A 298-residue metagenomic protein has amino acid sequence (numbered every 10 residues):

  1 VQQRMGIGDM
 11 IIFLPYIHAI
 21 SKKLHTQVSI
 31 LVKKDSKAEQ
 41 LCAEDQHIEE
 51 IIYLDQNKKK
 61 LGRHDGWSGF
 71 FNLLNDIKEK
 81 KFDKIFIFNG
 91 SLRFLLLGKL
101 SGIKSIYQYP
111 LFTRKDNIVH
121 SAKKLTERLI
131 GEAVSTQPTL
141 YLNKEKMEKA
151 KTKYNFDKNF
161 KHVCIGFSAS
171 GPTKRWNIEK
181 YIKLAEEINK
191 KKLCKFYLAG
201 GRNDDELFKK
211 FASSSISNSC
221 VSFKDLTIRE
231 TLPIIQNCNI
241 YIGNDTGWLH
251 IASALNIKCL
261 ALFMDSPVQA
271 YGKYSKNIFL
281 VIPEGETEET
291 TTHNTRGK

Functional and structural regions predicted by a protein language model:
V1-K298: Catalytic machinery of carbohydrate-active enzymes, primarily nucleotide-sugar-dependent glycosyltransferases
